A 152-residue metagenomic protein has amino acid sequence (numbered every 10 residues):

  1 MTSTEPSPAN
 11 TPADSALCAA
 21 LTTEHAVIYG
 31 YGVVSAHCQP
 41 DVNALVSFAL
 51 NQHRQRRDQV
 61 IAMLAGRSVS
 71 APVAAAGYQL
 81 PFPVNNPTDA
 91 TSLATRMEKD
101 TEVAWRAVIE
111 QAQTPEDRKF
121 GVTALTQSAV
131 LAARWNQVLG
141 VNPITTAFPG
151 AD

Functional and structural regions predicted by a protein language model:
M1-D152: All-alpha RGS (Regulator of G-protein Signaling) helical domain and cognate RGS-like helical scaffolds
